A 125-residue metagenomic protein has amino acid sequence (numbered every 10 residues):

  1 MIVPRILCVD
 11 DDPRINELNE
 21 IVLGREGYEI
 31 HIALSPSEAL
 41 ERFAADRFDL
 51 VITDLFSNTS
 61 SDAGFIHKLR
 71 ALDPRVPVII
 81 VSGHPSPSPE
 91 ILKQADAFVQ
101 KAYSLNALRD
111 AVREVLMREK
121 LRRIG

Functional and structural regions predicted by a protein language model:
L7, I32-L50, D54: Acidic, metal-coordinating helix/loop segments flanking the phosphotransfer/catalytic sites of two-component signaling
D10: Conserved acidic carboxylate
P13-H31: Two-component/phosphorelay signaling modules centered on CheY-like receiver
A44-D46, K68-R75, K93: Conserved phosphotransfer cores of two-component systems
D54-L69: Conserved phosphotransfer microenvironments
I79-V81: Hydrophobic/aromatic residues positioned on beta-strands within the core alpha/beta folds
Y103-L116, K120, I124: C-terminal output helix
